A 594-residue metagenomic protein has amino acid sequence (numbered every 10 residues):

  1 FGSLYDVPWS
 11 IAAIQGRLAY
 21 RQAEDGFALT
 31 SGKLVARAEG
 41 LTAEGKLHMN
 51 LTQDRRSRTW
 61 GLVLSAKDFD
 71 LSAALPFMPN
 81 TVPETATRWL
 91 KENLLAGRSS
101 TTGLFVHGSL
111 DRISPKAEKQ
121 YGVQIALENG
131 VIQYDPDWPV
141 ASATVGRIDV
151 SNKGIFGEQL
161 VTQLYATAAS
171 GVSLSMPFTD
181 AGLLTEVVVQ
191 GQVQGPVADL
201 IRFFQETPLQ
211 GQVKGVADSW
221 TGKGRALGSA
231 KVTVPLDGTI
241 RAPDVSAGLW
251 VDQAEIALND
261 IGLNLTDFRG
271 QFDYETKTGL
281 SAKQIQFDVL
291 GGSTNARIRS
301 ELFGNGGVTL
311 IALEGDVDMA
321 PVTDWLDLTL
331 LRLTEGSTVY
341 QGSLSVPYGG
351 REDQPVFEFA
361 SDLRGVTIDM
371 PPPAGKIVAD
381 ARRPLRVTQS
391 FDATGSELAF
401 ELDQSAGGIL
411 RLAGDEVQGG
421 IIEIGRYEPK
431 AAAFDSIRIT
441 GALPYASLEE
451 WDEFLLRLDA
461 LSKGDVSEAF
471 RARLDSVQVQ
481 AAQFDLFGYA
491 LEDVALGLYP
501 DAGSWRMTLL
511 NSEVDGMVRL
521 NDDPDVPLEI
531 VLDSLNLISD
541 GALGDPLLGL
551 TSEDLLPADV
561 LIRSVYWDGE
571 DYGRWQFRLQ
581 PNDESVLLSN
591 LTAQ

Functional and structural regions predicted by a protein language model:
F1-T30, L41-E158, L164-F287, G292-L398 (+1 more regions): Membrane-proximal interfacial segments on either side of biological membranes
A406-G408: Flexible "cap/lid" subdomain of the alpha/beta-hydrolase fold that forms the substrate-access gate
